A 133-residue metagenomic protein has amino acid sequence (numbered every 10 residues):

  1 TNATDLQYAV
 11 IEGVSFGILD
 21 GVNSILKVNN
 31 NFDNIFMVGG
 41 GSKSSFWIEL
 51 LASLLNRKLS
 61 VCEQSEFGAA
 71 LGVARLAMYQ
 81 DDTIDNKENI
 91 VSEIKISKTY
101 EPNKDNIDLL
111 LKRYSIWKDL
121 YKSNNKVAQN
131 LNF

Functional and structural regions predicted by a protein language model:
T1-L71: Activation-segment/catalytic-loop signature of the eukaryotic protein kinase fold
L71-R75, I96-T99: Low-complexity, flexible helical/coil segments
A74-D82: Short, hydrophobic alpha-helical segments
D81-F133: Acidic, glycine/GT-rich loop-and beta-edge segments that sit at the periphery of enzyme/chaperone cores
